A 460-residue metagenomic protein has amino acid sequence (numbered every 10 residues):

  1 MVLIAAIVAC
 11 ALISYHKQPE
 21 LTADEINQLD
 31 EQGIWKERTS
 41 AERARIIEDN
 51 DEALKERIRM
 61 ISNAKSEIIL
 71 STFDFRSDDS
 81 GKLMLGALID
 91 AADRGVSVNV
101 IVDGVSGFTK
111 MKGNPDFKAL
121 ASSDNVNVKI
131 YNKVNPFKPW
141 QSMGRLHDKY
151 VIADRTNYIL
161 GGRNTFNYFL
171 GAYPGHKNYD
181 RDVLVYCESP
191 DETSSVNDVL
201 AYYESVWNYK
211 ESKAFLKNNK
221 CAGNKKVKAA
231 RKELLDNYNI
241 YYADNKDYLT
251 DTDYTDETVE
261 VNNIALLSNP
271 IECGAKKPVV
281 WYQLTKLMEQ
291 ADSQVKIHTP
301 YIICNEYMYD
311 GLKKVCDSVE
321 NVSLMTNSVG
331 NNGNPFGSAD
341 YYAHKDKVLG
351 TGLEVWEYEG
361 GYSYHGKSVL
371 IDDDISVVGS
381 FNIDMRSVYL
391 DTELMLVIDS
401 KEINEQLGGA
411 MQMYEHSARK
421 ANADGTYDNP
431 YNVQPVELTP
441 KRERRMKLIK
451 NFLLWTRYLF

Functional and structural regions predicted by a protein language model:
M1-V126, F137-H147, A153-F460: Charged, low-complexity intrinsically disordered terminal segments
K129-Y131: Lumenal/extracellular "mature" regions of secretory-pathway glycan-modifying transferases
V134: Short, basic/aromatic recognition patches
